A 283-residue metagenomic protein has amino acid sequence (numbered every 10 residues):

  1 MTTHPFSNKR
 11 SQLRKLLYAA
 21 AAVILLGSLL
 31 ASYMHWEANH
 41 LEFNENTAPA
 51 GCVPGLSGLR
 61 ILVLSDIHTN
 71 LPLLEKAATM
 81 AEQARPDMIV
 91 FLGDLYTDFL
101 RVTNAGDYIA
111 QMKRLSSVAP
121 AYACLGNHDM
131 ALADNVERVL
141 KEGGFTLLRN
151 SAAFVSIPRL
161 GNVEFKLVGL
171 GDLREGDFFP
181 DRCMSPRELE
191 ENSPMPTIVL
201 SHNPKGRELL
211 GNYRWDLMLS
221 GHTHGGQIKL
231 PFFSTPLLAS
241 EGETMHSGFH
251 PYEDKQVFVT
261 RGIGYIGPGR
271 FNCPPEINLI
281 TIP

Functional and structural regions predicted by a protein language model:
M1-G55: N-terminal membrane-anchoring alpha-helices
T2-L17, D94-R101, N203-R214: N-terminal short leaders/motifs
C52, T97, D129-L217, S240-P283: Conserved catalytic scaffold of divalent metal-dependent phosphoesterases
G58-F154: Membrane-embedded segments
I61-V63, V90-L92, Y122, L167-G169 (+2 more regions): Structural motif
G225-L230: His/Asp/Glu-enriched short active-site or ligand-binding loop at hydrolase and phosphoryl-transfer sites
P231-E243: Short, surface-exposed loop/helix-turn segments at secondary-structure junctions that function as lids/hinges flanking
